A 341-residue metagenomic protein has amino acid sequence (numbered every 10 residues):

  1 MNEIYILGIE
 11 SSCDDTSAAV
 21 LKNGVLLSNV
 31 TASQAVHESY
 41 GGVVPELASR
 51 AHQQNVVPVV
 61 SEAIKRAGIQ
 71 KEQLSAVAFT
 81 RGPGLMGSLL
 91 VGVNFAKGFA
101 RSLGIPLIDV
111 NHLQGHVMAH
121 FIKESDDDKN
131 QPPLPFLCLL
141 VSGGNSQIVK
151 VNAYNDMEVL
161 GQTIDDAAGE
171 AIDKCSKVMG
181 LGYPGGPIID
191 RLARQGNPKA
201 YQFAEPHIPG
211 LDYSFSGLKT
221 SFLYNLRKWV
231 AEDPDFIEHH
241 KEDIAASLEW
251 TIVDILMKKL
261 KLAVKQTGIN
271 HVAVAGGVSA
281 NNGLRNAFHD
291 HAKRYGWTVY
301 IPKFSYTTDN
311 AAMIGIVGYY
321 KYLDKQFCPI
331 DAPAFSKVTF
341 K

Functional and structural regions predicted by a protein language model:
M1-N2, V110-F136, V317: Conserved phosphate-binding catalytic cores of ATP/NTP-utilizing and phosphoryl-transfer enzymes
E3-P83, H112: N-terminal beta-alpha supersecondary unit
T16-L21, C138-L140, S146-K150: Short beta-strand scaffold segments in enzyme catalytic cores
F79-L103, I122-K123, N282-H291: Short Gly/Thr/Asp-enriched flexible loops that form oxyanion-binding sites at enzyme active sites
D109-V110, E242, V272, H289-I314: Conserved phosphate-binding/catalytic loops in two-lobed NTP-binding clefts
H116-M118, P302-F340: Glycine-rich phosphate-binding/hydrolytic loop that grips phosphoryl groups
N152-N197, K219-T220, Y224-K228: Glycine-rich phosphate-binding loop plus the immediately following alpha-helix
R191-V272, N281-Y295, Y322-K325: A contiguous, well-structured pocket-lining segment that forms one wall/lid of small-molecule binding clefts in soluble
